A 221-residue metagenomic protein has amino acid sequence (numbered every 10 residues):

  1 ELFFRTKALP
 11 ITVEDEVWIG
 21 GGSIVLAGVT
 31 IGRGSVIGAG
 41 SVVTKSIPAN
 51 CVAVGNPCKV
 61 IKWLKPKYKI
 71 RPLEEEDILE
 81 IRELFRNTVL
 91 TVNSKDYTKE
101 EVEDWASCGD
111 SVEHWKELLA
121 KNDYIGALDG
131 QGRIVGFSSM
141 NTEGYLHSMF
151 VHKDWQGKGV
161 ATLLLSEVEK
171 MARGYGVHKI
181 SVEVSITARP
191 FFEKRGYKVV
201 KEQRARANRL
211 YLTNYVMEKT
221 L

Functional and structural regions predicted by a protein language model:
E1-A27, K65: Flexible, glycine/small-residue-enriched loop-and-beta-strand segment within the central core of proteins
E14, L26, H152, E183-S185: Residue-level recognition of the GNAT/N-acetyltransferase active site
G22-G34, S41-T44: Beta-rich strand-turn-strand
K65-L79: Conserved N-terminal entry element of GNAT/NAT acetyltransferase domains
P72-E75, E83-D154, L165-E167, M171 (+2 more regions): Acetyl-CoA-dependent GNAT
A172-S185: Conserved GNAT acetyl-CoA-binding A-motif
S181-E183, K198-V216: Conserved catalytic-core motifs of GNAT/GCN5-like acyltransferases
F192-E193, Y197: Conserved active-site tyrosine of GNAT-family acetyltransferases
